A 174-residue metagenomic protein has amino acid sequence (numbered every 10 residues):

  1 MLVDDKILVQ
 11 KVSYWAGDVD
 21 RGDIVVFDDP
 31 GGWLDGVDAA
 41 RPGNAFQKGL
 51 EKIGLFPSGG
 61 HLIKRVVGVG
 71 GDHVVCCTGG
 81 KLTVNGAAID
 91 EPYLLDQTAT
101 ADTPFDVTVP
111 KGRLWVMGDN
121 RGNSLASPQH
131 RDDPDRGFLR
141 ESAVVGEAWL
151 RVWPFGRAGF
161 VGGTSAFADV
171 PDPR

Functional and structural regions predicted by a protein language model:
L2-R174: Soluble "head" domains of membrane/secretory-pathway proteins
